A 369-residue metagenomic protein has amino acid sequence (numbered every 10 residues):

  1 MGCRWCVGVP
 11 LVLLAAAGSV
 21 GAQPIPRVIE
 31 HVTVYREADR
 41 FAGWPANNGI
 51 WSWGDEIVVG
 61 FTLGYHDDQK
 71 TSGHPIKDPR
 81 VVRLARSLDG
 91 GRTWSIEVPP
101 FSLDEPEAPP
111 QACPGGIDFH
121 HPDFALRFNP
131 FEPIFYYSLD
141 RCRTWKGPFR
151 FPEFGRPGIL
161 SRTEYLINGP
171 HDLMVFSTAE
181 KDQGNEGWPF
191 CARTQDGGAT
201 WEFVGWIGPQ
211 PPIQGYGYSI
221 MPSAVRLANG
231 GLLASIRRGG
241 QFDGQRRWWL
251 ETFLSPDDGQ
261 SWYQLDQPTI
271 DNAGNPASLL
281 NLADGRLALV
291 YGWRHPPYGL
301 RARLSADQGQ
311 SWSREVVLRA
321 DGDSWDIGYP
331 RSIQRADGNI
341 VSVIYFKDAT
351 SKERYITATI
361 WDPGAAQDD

Functional and structural regions predicted by a protein language model:
M1-C3: N-terminal secretory signal peptides that target proteins for export/translocation
C6-A17: Bacterial N-terminal signal peptides
G21-D369: Asp-box/BNR beta-propeller blade signature and adjacent active/binding-site loops in extracellular glycan-interacting
